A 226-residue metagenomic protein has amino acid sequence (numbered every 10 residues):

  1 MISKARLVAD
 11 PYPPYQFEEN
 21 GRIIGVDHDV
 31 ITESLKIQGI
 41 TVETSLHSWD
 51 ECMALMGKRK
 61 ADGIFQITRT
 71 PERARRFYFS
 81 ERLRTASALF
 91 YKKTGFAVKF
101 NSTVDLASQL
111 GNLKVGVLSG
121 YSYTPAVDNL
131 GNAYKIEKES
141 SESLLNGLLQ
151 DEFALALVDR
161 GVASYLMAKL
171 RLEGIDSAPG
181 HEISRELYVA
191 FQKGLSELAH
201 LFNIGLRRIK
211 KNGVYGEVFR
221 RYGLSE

Functional and structural regions predicted by a protein language model:
M1-P71, R75, V117, E137-K138 (+1 more regions): Extracytoplasmic small-molecule ligand-binding "clamshell" domains of the periplasmic binding protein/Venus flytrap
A9-P11, T85-L89, A168-R207, S225-E226: Periplasmic-binding protein-like
P13, I23-E33, K93-N132, I136-E137 (+2 more regions): Bilobed "Venus flytrap"/periplasmic-binding protein-like clamshell domains and structurally analogous long
H28-Q38, T94-V104, L110-L113, Y121 (+1 more regions): Extended ligand-binding regions for polar small-molecule ligands
T32, E43-L110, G120-Y121, S164 (+1 more regions): Acidic, polar ligand-binding/catalytic clefts
I37, L46, D50-D62, Y78 (+3 more regions): Short helices/loops that flank or line small-molecule/ion binding pockets
Q38-G39, R59-K60, F65-T68, L83 (+6 more regions): Sec/Tat-exported extracytoplasmic proteins
